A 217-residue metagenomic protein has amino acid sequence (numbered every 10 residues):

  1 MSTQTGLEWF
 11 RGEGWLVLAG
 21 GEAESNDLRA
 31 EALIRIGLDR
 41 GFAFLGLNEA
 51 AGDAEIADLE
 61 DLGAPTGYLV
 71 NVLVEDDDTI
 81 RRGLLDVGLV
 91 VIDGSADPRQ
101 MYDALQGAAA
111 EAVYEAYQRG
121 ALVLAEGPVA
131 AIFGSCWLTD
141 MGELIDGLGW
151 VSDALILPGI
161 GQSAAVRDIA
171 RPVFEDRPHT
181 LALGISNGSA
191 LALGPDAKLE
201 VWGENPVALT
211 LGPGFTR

Functional and structural regions predicted by a protein language model:
M1-D39, F44-A54, L89, L138-T139 (+1 more regions): C-terminal and late-domain segments of enzyme folds
L18, Y68-V70, V91-I92, V123-E126 (+1 more regions): General beta-strand structural signal in soluble alpha/beta enzymes
N26-A30, D77, A110: Short, well-ordered alpha-helical scaffold segments within catalytic/effector domains
I36-G37, L84, Y117: A generic alpha-to-beta junction signature in SAM-dependent methyltransferases
G37, G63, G107-A109: Glycine-centered secondary-structure boundary/capping sites
E49-V87, I92-R99: Portal/gating segments that form or line small-molecule/metal binding sites
L59-G63, A116-Y117, F174: A generic structural signal for well-ordered alpha-helical segments
A96-D168: Class I SAM-dependent methyltransferase SAM-binding "motif I" and its flanking Rossmann-like core
